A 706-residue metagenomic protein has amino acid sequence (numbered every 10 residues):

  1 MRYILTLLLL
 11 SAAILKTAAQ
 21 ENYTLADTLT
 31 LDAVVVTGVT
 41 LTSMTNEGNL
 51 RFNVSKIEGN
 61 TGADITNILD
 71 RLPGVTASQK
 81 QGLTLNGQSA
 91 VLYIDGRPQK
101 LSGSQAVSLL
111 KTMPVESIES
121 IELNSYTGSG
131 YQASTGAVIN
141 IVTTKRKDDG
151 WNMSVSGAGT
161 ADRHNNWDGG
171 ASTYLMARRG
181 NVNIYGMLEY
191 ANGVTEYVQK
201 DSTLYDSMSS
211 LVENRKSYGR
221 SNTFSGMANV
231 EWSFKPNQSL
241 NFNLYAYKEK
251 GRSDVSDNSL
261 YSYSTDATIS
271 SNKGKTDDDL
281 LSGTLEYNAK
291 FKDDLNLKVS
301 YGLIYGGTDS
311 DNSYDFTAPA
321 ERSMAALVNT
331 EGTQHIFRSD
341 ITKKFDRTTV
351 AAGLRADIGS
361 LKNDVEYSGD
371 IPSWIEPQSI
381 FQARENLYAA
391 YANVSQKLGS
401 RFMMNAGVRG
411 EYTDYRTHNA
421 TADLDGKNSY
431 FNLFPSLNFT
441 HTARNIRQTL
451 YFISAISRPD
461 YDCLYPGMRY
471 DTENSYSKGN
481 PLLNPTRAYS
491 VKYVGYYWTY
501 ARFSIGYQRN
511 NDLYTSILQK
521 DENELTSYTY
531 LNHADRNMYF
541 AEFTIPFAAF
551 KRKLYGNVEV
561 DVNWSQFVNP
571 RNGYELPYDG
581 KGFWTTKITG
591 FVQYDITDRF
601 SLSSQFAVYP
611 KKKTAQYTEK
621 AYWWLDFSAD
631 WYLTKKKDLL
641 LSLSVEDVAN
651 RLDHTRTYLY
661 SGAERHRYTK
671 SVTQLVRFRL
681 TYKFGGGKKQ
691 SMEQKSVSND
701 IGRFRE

Functional and structural regions predicted by a protein language model:
Q20-K56, S78-K80, G87-S89, N124-Y126: Short, acidic, small-residue-rich periplasmic hinge/interaction motif at the N-terminus of Gram-negative outer-membrane
N22-Y23, A33, I65-I68, S108 (+3 more regions): N-terminal periplasmic accessory domains that precede and gate Gram-negative outer-membrane beta-barrel machines
R71, Q99-S125, T173: Short acidic/polar hinge/loop motifs at secondary-structure boundaries that mediate gating or recognition
I118, Q132-I139, K147-Q199, S221-F224: Outer-membrane beta-barrel translocator/receptor signature
V142-G157, V198-S202, F224-G226, E249 (+6 more regions): Surface-exposed extracellular loop regions of Gram-negative outer-membrane beta-barrel proteins
T223-K250, N272-N419, T440-T449, A501-S504 (+1 more regions): Face-selective signature of the C-terminal outer-membrane beta-barrel domain
T330, Q382-A383, K427-N428, I456-N511 (+3 more regions): Outer-membrane beta-barrel signature, preferentially recognizing the C-terminal barrel domain of Gram-negative
Q334-R338, F381, L387-A389, N484 (+2 more regions): Outer membrane beta-barrel strand-and-loop segments of large Gram-negative receptors, especially TonB-dependent
